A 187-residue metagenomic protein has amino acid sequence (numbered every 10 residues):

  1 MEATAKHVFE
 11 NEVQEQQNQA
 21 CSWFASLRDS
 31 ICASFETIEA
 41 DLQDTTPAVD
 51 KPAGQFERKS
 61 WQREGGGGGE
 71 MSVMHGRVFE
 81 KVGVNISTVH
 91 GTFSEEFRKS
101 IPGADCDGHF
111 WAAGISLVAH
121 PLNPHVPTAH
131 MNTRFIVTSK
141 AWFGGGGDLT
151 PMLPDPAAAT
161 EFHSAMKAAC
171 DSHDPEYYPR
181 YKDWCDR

Functional and structural regions predicted by a protein language model:
E2-K6: N-terminal regions that are enriched for targeting/export leaders and immediately downstream pro/stem segments
E12-P102: Gly/Pro-rich turn-and-neighbor structural signature
C21, R28, C32, S116 (+3 more regions): Short, well-ordered alpha-helical packing segments
C32, E36-A40, N123, R134 (+2 more regions): Hydrophobic/aromatic-lined pockets within catalytic cores
G68-G145: Internal mixed beta-strand/loop scaffold within catalytic domains of large alpha/beta enzymes
S139-D183: Compact, glycine/acidic-enriched structural inserts
D186-R187: An amphipathic alpha-helical core segment
